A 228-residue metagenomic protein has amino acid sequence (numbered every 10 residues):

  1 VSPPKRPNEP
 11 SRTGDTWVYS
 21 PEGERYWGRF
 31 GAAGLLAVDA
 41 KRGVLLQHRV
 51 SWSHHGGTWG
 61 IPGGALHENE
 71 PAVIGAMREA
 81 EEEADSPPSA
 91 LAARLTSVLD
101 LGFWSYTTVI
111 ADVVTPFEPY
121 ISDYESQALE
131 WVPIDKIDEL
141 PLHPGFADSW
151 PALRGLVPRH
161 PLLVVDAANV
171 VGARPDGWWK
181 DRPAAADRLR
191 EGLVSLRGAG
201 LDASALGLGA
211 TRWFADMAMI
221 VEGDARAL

Functional and structural regions predicted by a protein language model:
S2-G34: Acidic, metal-coordinating catalytic segment for phosphate/diphosphate chemistry, firing primarily on the Nudix
R29-A33, S105, W213-A215: Short, basic and Ser/Thr-rich N-terminal targeting/leader segments
A33-A37, V109: Short beta-strand scaffold segments in enzyme catalytic cores
G43-V44: Entry beta-strands of beta-propeller and related beta-repeat scaffolds
S53-G57: A conserved beta-turn-beta hairpin within the catalytic core of GNAT-like acetyltransferases that forms part
G60-A65, G177-D181: Short glycine-enriched, charge-decorated loop/helix-capping segments at active-site entrances that position
G64-L156: Unchanged
G155-A227: Domain-level signal for Mg2+-assisted phosphodiester chemistry and nucleotide/NA-binding surfaces in nucleic-acid
